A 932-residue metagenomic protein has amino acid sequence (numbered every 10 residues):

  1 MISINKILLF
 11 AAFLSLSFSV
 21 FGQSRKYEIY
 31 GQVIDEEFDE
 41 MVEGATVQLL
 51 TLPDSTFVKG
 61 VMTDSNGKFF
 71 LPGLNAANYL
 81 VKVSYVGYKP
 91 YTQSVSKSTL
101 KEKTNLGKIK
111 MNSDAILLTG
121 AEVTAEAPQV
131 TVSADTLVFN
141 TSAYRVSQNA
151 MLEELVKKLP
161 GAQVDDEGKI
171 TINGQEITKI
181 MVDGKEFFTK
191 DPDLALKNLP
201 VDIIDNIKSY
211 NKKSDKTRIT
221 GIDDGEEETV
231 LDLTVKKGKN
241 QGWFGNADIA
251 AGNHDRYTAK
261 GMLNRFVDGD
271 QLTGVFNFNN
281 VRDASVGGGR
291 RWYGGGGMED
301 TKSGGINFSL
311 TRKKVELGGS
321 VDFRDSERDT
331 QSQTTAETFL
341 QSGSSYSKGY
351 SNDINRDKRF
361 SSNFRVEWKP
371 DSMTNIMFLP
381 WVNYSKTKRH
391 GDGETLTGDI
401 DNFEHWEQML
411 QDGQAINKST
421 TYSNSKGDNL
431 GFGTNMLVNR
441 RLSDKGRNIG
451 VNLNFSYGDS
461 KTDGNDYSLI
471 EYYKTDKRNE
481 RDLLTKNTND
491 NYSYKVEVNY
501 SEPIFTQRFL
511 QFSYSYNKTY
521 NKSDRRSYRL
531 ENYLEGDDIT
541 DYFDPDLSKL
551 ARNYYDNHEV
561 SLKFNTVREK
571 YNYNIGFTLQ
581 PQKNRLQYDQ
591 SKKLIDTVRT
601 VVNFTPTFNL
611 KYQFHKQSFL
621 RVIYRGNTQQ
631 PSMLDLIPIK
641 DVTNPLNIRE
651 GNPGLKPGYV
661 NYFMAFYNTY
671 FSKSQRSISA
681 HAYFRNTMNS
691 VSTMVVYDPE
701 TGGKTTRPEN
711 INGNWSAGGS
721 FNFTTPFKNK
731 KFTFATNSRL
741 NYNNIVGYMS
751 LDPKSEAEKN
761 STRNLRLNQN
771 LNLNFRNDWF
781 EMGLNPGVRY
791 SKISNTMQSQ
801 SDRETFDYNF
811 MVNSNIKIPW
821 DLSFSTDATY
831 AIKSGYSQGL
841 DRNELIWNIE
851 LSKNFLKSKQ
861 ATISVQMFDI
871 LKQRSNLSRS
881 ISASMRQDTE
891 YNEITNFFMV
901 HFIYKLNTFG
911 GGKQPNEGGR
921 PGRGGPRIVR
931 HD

Functional and structural regions predicted by a protein language model:
S19-E28, I34-E37: Beta-strand-rich domain onsets/edges
I34-E37, T46-L50, S84-Y88, E102-R145 (+4 more regions): Short, acidic, small-residue-rich periplasmic hinge/interaction motif at the N-terminus of Gram-negative outer-membrane
V42-E43, F70-N78, V86: Short Pro-Gly-centered beta-turn/loop motif in secreted/extracellular proteins
T51-T56, N78-S94: A short, solvent-exposed loop/turn motif at the edges and junctions of modular extracellular/periplasmic domains
L52-K68: Short, acidic Ser/Thr/Gly-rich low-complexity loop/linker segments typical of extracellular and cell-surface proteins
V132, K169-S214, V230-K237, D270: Periplasmic plug
T136-L159, E167, T171-I172, V182-F187 (+2 more regions): Short, polar/charged loop or turn motifs at beta-strand boundaries
K190, K213-D255, G269-D932: Primarily recognizes Gram-negative and organellar outer-membrane beta-barrels
